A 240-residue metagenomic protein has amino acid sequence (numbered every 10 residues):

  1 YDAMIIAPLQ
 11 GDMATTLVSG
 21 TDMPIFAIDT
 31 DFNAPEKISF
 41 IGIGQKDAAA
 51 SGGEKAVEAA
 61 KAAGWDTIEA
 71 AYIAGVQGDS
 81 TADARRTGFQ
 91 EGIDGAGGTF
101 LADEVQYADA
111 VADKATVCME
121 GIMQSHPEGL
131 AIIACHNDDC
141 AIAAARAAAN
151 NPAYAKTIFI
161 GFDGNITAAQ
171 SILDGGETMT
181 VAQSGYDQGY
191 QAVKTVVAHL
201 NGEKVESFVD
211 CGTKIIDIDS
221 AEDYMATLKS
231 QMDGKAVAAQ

Functional and structural regions predicted by a protein language model:
D2-I25, F89, E104, A108-S171: Hydrophobic alpha-helical
A7, G11-D47, E69, N165-L173 (+2 more regions): Flexible loop/hinge segments that line or gate small-molecule binding clefts
F26-A27, A71, A134, I158-I160 (+2 more regions): Structural detector of well-ordered beta-strand residues that form the stable sheet scaffold of enzyme domains
K37-I43, G75-D79, D103-A108, G129-A131 (+1 more regions): Second-shell loop/turn segments in exported
I41-I68, K114-T116, N165-A168, Q183-N201: Hydrophobic alpha-helical segments within soluble ligand-binding/sensing domains
A48-K55, S80-F100, K114-C118, A143-A147 (+1 more regions): Short, solvent-exposed amphipathic alpha-helices that sit in or adjacent to ligand/effector-binding or catalytic
T67-Y72, Q90-A112: Short beta-strand elements in bilobed, periplasmic/extracellular small-molecule ligand-binding domains
E69, I73-Q77, T81, I93-A96 (+1 more regions): Hinge/cleft segment of the Venus flytrap/periplasmic-binding protein
